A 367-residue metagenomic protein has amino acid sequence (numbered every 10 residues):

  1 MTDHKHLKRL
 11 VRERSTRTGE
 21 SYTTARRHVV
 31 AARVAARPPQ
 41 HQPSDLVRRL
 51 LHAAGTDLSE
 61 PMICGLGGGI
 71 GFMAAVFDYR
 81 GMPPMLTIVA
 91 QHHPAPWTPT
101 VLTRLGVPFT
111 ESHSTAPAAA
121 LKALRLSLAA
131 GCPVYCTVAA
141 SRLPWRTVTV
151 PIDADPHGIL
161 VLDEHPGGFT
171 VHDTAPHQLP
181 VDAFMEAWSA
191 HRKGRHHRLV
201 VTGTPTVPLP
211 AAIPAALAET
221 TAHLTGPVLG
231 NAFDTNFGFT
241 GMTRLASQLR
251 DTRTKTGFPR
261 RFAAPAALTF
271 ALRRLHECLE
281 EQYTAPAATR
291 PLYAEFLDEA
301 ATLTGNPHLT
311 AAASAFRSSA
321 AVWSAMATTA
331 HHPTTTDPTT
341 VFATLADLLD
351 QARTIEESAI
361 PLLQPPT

Functional and structural regions predicted by a protein language model:
M1-A31: C-terminal alpha-helical interaction appendages
T2, R9, P208-A215, F237-T240 (+5 more regions): Alpha-helix boundary/N-cap detector
T2-L7, H41-Q42, V322: Short acidic alpha-helix initiation/capping motifs at coil-to-helix transition points, especially at protein N-termini
R37-E60, G68-L209: Conserved active-site-adjacent core of cysteine acyl-enzyme catalytic domains
G167-A285: Noncatalytic regulatory segments and standalone regulatory/sensor domains
R273-T367: Charged, long alpha-helical assembly modules
